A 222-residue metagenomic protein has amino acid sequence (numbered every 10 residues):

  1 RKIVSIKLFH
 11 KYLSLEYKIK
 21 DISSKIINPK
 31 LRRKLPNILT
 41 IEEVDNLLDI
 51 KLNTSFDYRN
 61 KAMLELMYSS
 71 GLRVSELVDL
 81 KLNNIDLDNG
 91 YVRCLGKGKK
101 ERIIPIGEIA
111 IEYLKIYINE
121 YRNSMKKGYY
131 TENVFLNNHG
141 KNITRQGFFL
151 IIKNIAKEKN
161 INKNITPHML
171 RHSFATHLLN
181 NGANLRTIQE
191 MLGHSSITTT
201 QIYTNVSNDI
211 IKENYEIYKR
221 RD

Functional and structural regions predicted by a protein language model:
R1-D222: Conserved catalytic core of the tyrosine transesterase superfamily
